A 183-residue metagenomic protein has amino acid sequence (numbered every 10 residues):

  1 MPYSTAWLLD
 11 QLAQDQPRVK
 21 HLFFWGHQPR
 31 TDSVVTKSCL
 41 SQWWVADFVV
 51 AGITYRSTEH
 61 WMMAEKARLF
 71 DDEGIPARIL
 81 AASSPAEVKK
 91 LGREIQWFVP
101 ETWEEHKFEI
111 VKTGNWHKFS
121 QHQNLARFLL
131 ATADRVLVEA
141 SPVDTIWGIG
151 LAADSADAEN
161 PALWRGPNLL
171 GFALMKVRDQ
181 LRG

Functional and structural regions predicted by a protein language model:
M1-G183: Charged, low-complexity intrinsically disordered segments
